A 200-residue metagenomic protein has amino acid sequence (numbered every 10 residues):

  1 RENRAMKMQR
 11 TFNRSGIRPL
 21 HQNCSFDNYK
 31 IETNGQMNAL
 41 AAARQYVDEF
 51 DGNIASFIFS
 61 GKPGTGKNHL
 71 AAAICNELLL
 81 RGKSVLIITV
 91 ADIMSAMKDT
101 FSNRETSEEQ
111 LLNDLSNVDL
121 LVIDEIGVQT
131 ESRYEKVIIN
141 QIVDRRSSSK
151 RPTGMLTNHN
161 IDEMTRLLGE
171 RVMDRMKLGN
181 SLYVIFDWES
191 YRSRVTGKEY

Functional and structural regions predicted by a protein language model:
R1-I17: Interdomain "pre-motor" coupling segment immediately N-terminal to P-loop NTPase/helicase cores
I17-L20, N28-F57: Pre-Walker A (pre-P-loop) alpha-helix and adjacent loop at the N terminus of AAA/AAA+ ATPase modules, a conserved
Y29, I88, V184-F186: Hydrophobic residues at beta-strand termini and immediately following loops that shape nucleotide-binding pockets
M37-A43, L79-N117: Short glycine-rich substrate-engagement loop in P-loop NTPases that contacts/grips substrate
N53-A71: Walker A/P-loop nucleotide-binding motif
A55, K83-S84, N117-L121, S149-M155 (+1 more regions): Loop/turn-to-beta-strand initiation segments
H69-K83: P-loop NTPase Walker A phosphate-binding motif
I93-T100, I126-Y200: Replace "adjacent to P-loop NTPase cores in ATP/GTP-dependent enzymes" with "adjacent to NTP-binding cores
